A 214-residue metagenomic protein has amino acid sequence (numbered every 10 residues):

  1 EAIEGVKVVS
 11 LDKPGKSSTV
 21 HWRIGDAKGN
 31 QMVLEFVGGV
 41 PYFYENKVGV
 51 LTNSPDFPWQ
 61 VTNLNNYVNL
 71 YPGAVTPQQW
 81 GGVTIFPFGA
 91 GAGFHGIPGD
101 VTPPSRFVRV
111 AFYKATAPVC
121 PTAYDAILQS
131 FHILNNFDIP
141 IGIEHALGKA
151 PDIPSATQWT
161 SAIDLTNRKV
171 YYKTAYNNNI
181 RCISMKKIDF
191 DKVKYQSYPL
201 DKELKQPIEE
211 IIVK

Functional and structural regions predicted by a protein language model:
E1-D56: Structured, non-membrane catalytic/scaffold regions adjacent to prosthetic-group chemistry
P14-G15, A27, T52-K214: C-terminus-biased signal that marks the final domain/tail of proteins
